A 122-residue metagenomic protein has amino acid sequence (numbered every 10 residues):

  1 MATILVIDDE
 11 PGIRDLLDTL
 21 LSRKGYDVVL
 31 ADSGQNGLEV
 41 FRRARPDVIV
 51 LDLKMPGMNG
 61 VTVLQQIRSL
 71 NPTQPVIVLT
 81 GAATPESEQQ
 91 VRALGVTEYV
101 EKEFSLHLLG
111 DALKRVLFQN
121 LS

Functional and structural regions predicted by a protein language model:
D15-R23: Charged docking surfaces used in two-component/phosphorelay signaling
G25-D32, V40: Short hydrophobic/Thr-rich beta-strand motif most characteristic of the beta2 strand and flanking loop of CheY-like
S33-N36, N59-T62: Acidic catalytic/metal-coordinating carboxylates
A44-V50: Active-site beta3 strand of CheY-like receiver
M55: Receiver (REC) domain active-site loop signature in two-component systems and cognate sites in sensor histidine kinases
T97: Short, glycine/charged-rich "phosphate-handling" switch motifs in NTP-dependent and phosphotransfer domains
F104-K114: C-terminal output helix
